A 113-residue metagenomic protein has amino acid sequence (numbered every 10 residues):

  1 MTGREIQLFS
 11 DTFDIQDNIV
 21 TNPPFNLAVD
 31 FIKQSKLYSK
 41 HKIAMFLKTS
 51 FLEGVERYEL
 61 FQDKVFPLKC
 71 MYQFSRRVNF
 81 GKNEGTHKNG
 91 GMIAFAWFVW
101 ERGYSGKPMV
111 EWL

Functional and structural regions predicted by a protein language model:
M1-L113: Class I S-adenosyl-L-methionine-dependent methyltransferase catalytic core
